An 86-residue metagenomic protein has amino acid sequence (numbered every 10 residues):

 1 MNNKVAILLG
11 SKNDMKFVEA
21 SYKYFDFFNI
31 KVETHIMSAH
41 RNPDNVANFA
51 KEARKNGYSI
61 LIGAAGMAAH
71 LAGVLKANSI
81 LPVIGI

Functional and structural regions predicted by a protein language model:
N3-A39: Glycine-rich phosphate/diphosphate-binding loop of Rossmann-like nucleotide-binding domains
D14-V18, P43-D44, A65-V74: Short glycine/serine/threonine-rich phosphate/pyrophosphate-binding segments that cradle anionic phosphate groups
Y22-K23, R41, N78, G85: Generic secondary-structure boundary signal with a strong preference for alpha-helix termini
T34-K55: N-terminal beta-loop-helix "entrance" segment that forms/cooperates in small-molecule cofactor or anionic ligand
F49-I86: Glycine-rich phosphate-binding loop
